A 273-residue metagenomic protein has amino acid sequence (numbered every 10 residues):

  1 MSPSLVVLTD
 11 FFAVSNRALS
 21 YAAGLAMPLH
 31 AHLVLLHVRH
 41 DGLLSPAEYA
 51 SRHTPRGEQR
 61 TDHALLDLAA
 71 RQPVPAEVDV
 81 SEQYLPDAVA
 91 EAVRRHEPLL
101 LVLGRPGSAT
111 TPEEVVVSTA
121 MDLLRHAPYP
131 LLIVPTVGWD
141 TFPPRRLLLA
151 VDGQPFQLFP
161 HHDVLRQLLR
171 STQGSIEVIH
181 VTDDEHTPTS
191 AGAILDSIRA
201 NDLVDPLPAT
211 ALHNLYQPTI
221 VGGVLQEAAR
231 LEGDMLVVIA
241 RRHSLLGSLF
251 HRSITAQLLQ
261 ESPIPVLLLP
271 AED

Functional and structural regions predicted by a protein language model:
M1-Y49, R146-N214, G233-L236, E261 (+2 more regions): Small/aliphatic-rich secondary-structure junction motif
L25, L68, A88-A92, H96 (+1 more regions): CheY-like receiver
S51-R60: A short acidic, glycine-rich active-site loop that binds or catalyzes chemistry on phosphate/adenosine moieties
V80-A88, L215-V221: Charged docking surfaces used in two-component/phosphorelay signaling
E91-F142: Hydrophobic alpha-helical segments and helix pairs
H96-L99, L231-M235: Short acidic/histidine-rich motifs immediately flanking catalytic phosphotransfer sites in two-component signaling
L103-D122, P144, V238-E261: Glycine-rich, Arg-bearing micro-motifs that act as flexible, cationic patches
R199, Q217-A229: A short, acidic, amphipathic alpha-helical segment used as a generic capping/interface helix at domain edges
